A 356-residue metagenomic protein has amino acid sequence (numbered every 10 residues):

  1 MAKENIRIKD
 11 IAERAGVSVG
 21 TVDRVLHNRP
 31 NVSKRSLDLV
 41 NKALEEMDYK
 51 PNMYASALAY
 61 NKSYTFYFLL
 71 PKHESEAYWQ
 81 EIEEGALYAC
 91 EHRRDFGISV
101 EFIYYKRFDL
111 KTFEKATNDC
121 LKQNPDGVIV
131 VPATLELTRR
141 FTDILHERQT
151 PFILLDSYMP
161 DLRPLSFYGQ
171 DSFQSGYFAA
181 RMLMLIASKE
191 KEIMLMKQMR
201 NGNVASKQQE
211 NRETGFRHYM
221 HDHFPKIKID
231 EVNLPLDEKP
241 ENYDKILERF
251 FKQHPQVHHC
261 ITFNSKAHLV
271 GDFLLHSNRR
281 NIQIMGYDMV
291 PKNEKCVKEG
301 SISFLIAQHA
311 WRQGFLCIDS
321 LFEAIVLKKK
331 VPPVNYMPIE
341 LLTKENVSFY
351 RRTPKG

Functional and structural regions predicted by a protein language model:
M1-N61: N-terminal helix-turn-helix DNA-binding module of bacterial transcription factors
A43, M47, N203-V204, M220 (+1 more regions): Hinge/cleft segment of the Venus flytrap/periplasmic-binding protein
N52-K111: Amphipathic helical "hinge" segments at domain boundaries
P71-Q80, F102-T112, G169-S175, K197-G215 (+4 more regions): Hinge/beta->alpha junction and helix N-cap segments in small-molecule ligand-binding domains
H92-F96, R148, M220-K228, L275-N281: Short helix-capping segments at alpha-helix termini
G127-H146, D230-K292: Hydrophobic alpha-helical
L137-Q174, V290-K298: Flexible loop/hinge segments that line or gate small-molecule binding clefts
F167-M194, Y243, H309-V326: Hydrophobic alpha-helical segments within soluble ligand-binding/sensing domains
